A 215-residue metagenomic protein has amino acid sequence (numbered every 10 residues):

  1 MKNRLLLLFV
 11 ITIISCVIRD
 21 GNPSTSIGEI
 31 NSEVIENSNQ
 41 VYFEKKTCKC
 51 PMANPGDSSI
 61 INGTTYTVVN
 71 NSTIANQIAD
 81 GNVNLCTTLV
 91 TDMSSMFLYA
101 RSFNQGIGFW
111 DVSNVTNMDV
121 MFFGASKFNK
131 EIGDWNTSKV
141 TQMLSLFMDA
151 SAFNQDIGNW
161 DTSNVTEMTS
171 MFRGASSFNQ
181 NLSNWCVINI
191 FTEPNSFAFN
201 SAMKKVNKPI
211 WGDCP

Functional and structural regions predicted by a protein language model:
R4-I13: Sec-dependent N-terminal signal peptides
V17-P215: Negatively charged
